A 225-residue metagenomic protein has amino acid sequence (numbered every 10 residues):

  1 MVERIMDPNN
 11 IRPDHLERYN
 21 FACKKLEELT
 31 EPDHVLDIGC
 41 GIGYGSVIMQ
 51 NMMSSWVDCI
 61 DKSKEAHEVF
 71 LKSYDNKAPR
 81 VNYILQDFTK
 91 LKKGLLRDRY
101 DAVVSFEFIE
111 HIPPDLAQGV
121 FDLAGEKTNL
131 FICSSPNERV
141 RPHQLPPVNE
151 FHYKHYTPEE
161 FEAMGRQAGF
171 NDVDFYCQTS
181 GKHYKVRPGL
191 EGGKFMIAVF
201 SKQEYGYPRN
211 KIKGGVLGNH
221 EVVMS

Functional and structural regions predicted by a protein language model:
M1-D98, A102, F106, D115-G125 (+3 more regions): Conserved N-terminal segment of class I S-adenosyl-L-methionine
E126-F131: Short glycine-dipeptide loop
C133-Y153: Short, glycine-/aromatic-enriched active-site segment of Class I SAM-dependent methyltransferases
A168-F170: A structural motif corresponding to the C-terminal end of an alpha-helix and its immediate exit/capping segment
